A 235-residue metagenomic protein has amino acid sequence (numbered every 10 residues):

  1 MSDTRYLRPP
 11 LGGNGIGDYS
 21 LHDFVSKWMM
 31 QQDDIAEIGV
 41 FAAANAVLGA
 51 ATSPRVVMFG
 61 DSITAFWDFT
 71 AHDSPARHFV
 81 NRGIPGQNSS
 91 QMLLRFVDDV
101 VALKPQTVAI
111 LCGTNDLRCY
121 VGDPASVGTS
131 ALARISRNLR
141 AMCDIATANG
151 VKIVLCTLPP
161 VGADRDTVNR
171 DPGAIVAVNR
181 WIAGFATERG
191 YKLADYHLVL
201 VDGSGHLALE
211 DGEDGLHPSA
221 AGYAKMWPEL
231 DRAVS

Functional and structural regions predicted by a protein language model:
M1-F59, T64-F69, S74, L103-Q106 (+3 more regions): N-terminal secretory targeting modules
F24, P159-S235: Catalytic His-Asp segment of secreted/periplasmic serine-dependent ester chemistry enzymes
F59, A65-V80, S89-R134, P159-A163: Oxyanion-hole/transition-state-stabilizing segment in secreted/luminal serine hydrolases and related acyltransferases
D61, V127-C156, W181-Y191: Charged, glycine-enriched surface loops/patches that mediate electrostatic binding to polyanionic ligands
P85-S89, A125-L132, V168-I175, L216: Flexible, glycine- and charge-enriched loops at secondary-structure boundaries
Q91, R95, S130, R134-A141 (+4 more regions): Extracytoplasmic/secreted proteins, especially bacterial periplasmic and envelope-associated proteins
L111-R118, M142-V176: Active-site segments of SGNH/GDSL-like serine hydrolases that catalyze O-acetyl group transfer/hydrolysis on lipids
